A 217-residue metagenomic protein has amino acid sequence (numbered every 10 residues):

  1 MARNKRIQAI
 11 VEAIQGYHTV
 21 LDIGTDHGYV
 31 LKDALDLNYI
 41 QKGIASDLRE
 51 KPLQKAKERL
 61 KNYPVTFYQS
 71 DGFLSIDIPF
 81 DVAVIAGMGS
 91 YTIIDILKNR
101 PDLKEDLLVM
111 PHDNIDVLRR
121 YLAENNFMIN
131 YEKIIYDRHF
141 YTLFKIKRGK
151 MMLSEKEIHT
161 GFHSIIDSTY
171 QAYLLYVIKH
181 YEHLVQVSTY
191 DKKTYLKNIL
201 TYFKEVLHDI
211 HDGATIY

Functional and structural regions predicted by a protein language model:
A2-G16: Conserved alpha-helix/loop element of class I SAM-dependent methyltransferases that forms part of the SAM/SAH-binding
R3-R6, Y91-Y217: Class I S-adenosyl-L-methionine
Y17-D26: Conserved class I S-adenosyl-L-methionine
G28, K32: Glycine-rich SAM-binding Motif I of class I
K42-D47: Conserved SAM-binding motif I beta-strand of class I
Q54-D77: S-adenosyl-L-methionine
F80-G87: Short SAM/SAH-binding signature in class I
